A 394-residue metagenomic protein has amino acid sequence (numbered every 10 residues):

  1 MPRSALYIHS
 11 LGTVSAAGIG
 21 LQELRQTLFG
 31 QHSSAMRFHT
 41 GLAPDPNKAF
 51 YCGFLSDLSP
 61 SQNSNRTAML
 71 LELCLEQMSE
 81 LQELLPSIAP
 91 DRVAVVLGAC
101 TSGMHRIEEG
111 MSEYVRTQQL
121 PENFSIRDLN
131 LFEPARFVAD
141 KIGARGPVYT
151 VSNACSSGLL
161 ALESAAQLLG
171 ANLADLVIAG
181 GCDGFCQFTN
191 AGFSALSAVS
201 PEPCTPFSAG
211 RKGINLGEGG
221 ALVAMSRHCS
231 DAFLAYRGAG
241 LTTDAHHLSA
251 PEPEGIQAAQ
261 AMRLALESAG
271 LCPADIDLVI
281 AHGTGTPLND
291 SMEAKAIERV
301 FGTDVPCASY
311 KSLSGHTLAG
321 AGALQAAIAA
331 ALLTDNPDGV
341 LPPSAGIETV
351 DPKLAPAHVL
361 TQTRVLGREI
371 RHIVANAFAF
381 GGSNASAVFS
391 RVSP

Functional and structural regions predicted by a protein language model:
M1-H9, I370-H372: Extreme N-terminal starter segment of soluble prokaryotic enzymes
M1-P2, A35-E72, S102-S164, L173 (+3 more regions): Conserved catalytic cysteine-centered active-site region of acyl-thioester-dependent Claisen-condensing enzymes
A5-V14, L21-Q22, Q26-T40, N47-K48 (+4 more regions): Condensing-enzyme catalytic core mediating Claisen C-C bond formation in acyl metabolism
S10, L28, V95, V138 (+9 more regions): Conserved small-residue
A16, T101, A154, T286 (+2 more regions): Glycine-rich phosphate/pyrophosphate-binding beta-alpha loops
Q22-A99, G103-R106, A261-P273: Conserved active-site "lid/cap" helical segment
E83-A94, G98, M111-N123, F137-V148 (+7 more regions): Structural signature of cysteine-dependent C-C bond-forming condensing enzymes
G220-A224, N384-F389: Short beta-strand scaffold segments in enzyme catalytic cores
